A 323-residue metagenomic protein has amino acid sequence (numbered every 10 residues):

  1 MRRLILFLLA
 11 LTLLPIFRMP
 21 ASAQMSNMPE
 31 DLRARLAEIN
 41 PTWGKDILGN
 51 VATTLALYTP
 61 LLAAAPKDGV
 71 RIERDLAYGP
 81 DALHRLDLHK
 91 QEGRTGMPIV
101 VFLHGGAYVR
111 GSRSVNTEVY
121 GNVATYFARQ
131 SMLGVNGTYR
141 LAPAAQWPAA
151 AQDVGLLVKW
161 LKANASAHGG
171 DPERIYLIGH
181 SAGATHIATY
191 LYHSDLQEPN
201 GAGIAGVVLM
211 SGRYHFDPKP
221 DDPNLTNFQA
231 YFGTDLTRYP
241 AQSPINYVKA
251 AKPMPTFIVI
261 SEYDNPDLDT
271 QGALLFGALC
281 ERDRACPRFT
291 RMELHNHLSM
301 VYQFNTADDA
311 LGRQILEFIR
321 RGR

Functional and structural regions predicted by a protein language model:
R33-R94: N-terminal cap/lid segment of alpha/beta-hydrolase-fold proteins
L62-A65, G212-Y247: Mobile cap/lid helix-loop segments that gate and shape the active-site cleft of serine hydrolases
G96-A107: Short beta-strand element of the alpha/beta-hydrolase
S114-V135: Short amphipathic alpha-helix adjacent to the substrate-entry channel of hydrolases
L156-D222: Primarily recognizes the serine-hydrolase "nucleophile elbow" in alpha/beta-hydrolase and SGNH/GDSL folds
F216, Y263-D267: Acidic catalytic loop of the alpha/beta-hydrolase fold
A251, I258-S261: Short beta-strand/loop motif that positions the catalytic acidic residue of the alpha/beta-hydrolase fold
V259, T270-F276, C280-R323: C-terminal catalytic histidine-bearing segment of alpha/beta-hydrolase fold enzymes
